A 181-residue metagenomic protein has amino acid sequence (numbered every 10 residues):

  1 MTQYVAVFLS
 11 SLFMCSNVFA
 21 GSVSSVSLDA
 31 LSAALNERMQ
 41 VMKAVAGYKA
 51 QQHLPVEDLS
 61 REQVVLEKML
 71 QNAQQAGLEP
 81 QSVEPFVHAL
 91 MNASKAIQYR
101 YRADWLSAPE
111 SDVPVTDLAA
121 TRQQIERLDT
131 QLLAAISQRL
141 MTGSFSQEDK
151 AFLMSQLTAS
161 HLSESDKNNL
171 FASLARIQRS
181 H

Functional and structural regions predicted by a protein language model:
M1-F8: Bacterial N-terminal signal peptides that target proteins for export
C15-N17: N-terminal signal peptide c-region/cleavage motif recognized by signal peptidases
G21-E57: Immediate post-signal-peptide N-terminus of mature secreted/exported proteins
N36, Q40-K43, V64-E67, N92 (+2 more regions): Generic structural signal for well-ordered, non-membrane alpha-helices
A46-L78: N-terminal, post-signal-peptide region of Sec/Tat-exported proteins
L59-V64, E84-H88, A151-L153: Short, charged, amphipathic alpha-helical segments
P80-Q147: Surface-exposed, polar helix/loop patches in the mature regions of secreted/periplasmic/lumenal proteins that form
Q138-H181: Glycine-rich, aromatic-bearing surface loops/beta-hairpins
